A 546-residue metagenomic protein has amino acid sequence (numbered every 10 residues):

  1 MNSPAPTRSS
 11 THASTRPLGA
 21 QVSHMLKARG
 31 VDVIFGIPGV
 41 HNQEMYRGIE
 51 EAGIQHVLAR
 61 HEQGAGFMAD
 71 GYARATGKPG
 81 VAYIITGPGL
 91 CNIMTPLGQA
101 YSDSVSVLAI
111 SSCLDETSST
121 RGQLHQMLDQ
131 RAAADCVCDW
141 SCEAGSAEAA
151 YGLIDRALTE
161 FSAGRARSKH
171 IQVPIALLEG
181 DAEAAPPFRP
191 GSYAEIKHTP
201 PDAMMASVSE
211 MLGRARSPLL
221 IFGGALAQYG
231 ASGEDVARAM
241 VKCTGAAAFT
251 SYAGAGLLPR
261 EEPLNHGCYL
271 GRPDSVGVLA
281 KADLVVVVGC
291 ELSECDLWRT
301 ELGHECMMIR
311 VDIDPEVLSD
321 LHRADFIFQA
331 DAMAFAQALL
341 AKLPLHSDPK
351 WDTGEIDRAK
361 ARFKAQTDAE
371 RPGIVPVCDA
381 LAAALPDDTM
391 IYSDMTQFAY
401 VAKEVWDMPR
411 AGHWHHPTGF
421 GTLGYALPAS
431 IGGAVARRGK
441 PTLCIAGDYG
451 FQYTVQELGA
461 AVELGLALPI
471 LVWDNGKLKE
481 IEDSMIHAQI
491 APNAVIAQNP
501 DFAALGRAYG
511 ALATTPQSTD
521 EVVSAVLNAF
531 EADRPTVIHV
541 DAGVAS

Functional and structural regions predicted by a protein language model:
M1-S14, E148, A185-P186, A206 (+4 more regions): Phosphate/pyrophosphate-binding active-site segments
N2-F67, I175-S207, R238-A255, E261-L264 (+2 more regions): A cross-family phosphate/adenosyl-ligand binding-site feature
G19-V22, R29, I37-V40, M45-I49 (+1 more regions): Active-site diphosphate/adenylate-binding microenvironment
D32-V33, R74-S111, D135-F188, V208-M211 (+4 more regions): Structural signature of the thiamine diphosphate
Q43-E116, S275, K281-L284, G289-S293 (+1 more regions): Thiamine diphosphate
R74, G224-I309, P409-K440, T454-Q456 (+2 more regions): Glycine-rich, anion-gripping cofactor-binding loops and their flanking helix/strand elements in enzyme active sites
I110, S118-Q126, S319-L321, I327-Q329 (+2 more regions): Thiamine diphosphate
I110-L153, A253-G354, M485: Glycine-rich, acidic loop regions that bind phosphate or pyrophosphate groups
